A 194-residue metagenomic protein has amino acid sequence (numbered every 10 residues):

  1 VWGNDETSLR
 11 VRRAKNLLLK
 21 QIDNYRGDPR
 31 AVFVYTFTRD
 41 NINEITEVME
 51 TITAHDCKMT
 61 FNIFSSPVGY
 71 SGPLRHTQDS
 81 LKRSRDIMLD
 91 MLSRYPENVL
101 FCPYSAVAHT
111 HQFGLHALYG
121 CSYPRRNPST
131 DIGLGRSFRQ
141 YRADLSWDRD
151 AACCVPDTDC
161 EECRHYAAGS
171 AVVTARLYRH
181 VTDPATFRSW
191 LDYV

Functional and structural regions predicted by a protein language model:
W2-D144, D148, A175-R176: Radical SAM enzyme [4Fe-4S]-AdoMet core and its adjacent flexible, acidic and glycine-rich loops/tails across
P128-V194: Flexible mid-to-C-terminal extensions adjoining Fe-S/redox cofactors in radical SAM and related proteins
